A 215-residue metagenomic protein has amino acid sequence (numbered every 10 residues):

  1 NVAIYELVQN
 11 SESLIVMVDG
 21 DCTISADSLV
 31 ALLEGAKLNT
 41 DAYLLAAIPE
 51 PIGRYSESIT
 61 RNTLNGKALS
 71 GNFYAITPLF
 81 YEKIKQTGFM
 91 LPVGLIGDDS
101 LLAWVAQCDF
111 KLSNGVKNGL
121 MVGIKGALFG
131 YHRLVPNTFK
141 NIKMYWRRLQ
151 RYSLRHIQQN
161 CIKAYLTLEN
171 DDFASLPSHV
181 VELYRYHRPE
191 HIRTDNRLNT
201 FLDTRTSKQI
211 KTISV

Functional and structural regions predicted by a protein language model:
V2-L14: Active-site nucleotide-sugar/metal-binding loop of Leloir-type enzymes
S11-T23: Short beta-strand-to-loop acidic/aromatic patch adjacent to the donor-nucleotide binding site
T23, L45-I59: Short beta-strand-to-loop element that shapes/binds the nucleotide-sugar donor at the catalytic cleft/hinge
D27-L44: Conserved donor-nucleotide/metal-binding helix-loop-beta segment in metal-dependent transferases, i.e., the alpha-helix
L69-G88, D99, W104, C108: Conserved nucleotide-sugar donor-binding and metal-coordinating catalytic region shared by glycosyltransferases
V93-N118: A short, conserved alpha-helix in the catalytic core of glycosyltransferases
V116-R148: Active-site donor/metal-binding and catalytic loop motifs of nucleotide-sugar-dependent glycosylation enzymes
V135-V215: Terminal low-complexity segments of carbohydrate-biosynthetic enzymes
